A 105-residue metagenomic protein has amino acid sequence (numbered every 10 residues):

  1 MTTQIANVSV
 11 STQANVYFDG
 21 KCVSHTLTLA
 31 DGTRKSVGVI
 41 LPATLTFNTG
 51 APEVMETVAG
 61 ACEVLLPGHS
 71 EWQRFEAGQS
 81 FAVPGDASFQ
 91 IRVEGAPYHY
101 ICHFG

Functional and structural regions predicted by a protein language model:
M1-T33: A short, N-terminal "cap"/entry segment at the start of jelly-roll beta-barrel domains of the cupin/DSBH fold
F18, L45-F47, V64: Short loop/turn motifs at secondary-structure junctions and domain boundaries
T28-G50, A82-G85: Conserved short histidine dyad/triad with adjacent acidic residue
D31, G68, V93-G95: A generic beta-sheet turn/junction motif
T49-V64: Short, conserved beta-strand element in jelly-roll/cupin
H69-D86: Short acidic-glycine-tyrosine-enriched beta hairpin
P84-G105: Ligand-binding loop in jelly-roll beta-barrel domains
